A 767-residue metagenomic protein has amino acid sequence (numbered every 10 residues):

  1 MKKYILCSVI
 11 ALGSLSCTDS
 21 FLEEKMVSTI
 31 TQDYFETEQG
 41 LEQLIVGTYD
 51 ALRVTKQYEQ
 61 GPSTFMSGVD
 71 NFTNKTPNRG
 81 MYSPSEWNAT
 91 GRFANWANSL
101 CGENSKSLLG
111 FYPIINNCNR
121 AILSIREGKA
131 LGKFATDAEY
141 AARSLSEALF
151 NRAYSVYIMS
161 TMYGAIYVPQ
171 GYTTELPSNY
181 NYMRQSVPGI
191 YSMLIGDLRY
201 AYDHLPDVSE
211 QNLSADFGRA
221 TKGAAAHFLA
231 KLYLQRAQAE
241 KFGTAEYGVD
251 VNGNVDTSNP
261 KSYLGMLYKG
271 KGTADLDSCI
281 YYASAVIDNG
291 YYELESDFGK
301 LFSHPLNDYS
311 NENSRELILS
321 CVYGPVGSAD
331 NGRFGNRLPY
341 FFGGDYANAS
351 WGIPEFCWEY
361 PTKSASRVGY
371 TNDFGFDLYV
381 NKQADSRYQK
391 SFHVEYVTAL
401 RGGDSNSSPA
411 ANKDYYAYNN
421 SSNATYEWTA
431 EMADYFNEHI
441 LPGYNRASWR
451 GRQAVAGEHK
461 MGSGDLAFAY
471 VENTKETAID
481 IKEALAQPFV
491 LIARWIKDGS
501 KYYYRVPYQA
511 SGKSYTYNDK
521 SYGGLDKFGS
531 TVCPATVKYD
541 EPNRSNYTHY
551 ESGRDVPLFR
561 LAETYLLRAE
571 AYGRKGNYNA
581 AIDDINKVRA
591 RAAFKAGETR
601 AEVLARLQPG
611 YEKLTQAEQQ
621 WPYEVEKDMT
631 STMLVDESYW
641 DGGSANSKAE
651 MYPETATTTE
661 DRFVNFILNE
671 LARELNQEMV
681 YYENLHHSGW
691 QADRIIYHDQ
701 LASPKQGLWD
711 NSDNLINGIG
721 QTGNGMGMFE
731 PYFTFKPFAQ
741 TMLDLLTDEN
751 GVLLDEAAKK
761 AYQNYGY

Functional and structural regions predicted by a protein language model:
M1-V27: Bacterial Sec-dependent N-terminal signal peptides
C17-S67, Q740-Y767: Membrane-proximal, proline-rich intrinsically disordered regions
C17-T18, F111-Y112, M193, N254-L264 (+5 more regions): Long, intrinsically disordered, low-complexity segments
E38, E42-V46, D50-Y58, R79-Y163 (+3 more regions): Conserved, well-structured interaction surfaces
S160-Y167, S209, Q235-T244, G576: Short coil/turn linking the two alpha-helices of tandem helical-hairpin repeats
A365-P557, Y767: Flexible, polar/acidic helix-loop-strand segments at domain edges
